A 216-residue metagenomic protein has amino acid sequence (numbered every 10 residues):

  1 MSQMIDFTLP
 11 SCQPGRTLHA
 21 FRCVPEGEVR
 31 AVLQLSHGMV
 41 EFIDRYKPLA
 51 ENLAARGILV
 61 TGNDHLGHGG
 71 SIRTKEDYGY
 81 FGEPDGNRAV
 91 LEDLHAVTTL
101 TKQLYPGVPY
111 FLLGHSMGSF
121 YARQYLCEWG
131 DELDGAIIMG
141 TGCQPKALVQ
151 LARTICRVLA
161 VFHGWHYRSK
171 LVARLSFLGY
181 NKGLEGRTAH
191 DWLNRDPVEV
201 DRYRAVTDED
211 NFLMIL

Functional and structural regions predicted by a protein language model:
M1-P25: N-terminal cap/lid segment of alpha/beta-hydrolase-fold proteins
V29-G38: Short beta-strand element of the alpha/beta-hydrolase
H37-E41, S116: Active-site glycine-rich loops that stabilize anionic/oxyanionic intermediates across multiple enzyme folds
A50-E76: Conserved alpha/beta-hydrolase
G82-K102: Alpha/beta-hydrolase active-site loop
Y105-S116: Alpha/beta-hydrolase fold nucleophile elbow
G114-Q124: Glycine-rich nucleophile elbow surrounding the catalytic serine of serine-hydrolase chemistry
Q124-D210: Alpha/beta-hydrolase-fold enzymes
